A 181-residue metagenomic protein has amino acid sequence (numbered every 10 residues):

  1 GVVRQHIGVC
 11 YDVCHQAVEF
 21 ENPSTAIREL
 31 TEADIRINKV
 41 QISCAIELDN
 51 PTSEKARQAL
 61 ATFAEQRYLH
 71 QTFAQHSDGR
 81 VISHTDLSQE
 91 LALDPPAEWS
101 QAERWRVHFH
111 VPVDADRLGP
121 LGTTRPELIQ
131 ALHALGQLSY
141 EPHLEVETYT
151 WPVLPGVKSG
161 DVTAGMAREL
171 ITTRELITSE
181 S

Functional and structural regions predicted by a protein language model:
G1-A102, V111: Acidic/histidine-rich catalytic cores of soluble enzymes
R36, H76, R80-E180: Flexible, acidic glycine-rich loops studded with aromatic residues
